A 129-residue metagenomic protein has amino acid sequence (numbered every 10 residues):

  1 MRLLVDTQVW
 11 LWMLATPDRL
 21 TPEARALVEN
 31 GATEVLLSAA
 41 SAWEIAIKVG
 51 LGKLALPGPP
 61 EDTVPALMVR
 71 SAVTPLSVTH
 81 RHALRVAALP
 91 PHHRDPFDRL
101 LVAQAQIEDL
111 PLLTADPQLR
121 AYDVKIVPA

Functional and structural regions predicted by a protein language model:
M1-S38, L51-A66, E108, P117-A121: Short, well-structured N-terminal submotif of metal-dependent ribonuclease cores
T16-P17, K48, L89, K125: Residue-level signal for well-ordered alpha-helical positions
T33, V73, V124: Short, conserved active-site loop motifs that form the nucleotide-linked donor/cofactor pocket
I45: Phosphate/NTP-binding elements of NTP-utilizing enzymes
K53-P65, V69-A115, V127-A129: Active-site neighborhoods of divalent-metal-dependent phosphate/nucleic-acid chemistry enzymes
